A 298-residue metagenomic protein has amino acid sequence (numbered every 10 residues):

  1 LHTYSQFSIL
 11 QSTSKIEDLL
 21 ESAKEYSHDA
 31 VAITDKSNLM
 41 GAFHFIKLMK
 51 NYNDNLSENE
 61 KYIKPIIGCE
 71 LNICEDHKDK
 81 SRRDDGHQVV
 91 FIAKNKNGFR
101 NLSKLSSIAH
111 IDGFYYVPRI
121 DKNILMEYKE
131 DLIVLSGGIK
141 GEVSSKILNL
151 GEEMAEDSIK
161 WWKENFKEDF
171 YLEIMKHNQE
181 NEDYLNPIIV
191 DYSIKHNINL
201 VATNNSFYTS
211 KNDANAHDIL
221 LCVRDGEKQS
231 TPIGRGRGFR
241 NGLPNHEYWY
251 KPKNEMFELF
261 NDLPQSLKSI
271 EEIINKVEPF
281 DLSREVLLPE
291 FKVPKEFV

Functional and structural regions predicted by a protein language model:
L1-V298: Phosphodiester-processing cores and adjacent nucleic acid-binding clamps
